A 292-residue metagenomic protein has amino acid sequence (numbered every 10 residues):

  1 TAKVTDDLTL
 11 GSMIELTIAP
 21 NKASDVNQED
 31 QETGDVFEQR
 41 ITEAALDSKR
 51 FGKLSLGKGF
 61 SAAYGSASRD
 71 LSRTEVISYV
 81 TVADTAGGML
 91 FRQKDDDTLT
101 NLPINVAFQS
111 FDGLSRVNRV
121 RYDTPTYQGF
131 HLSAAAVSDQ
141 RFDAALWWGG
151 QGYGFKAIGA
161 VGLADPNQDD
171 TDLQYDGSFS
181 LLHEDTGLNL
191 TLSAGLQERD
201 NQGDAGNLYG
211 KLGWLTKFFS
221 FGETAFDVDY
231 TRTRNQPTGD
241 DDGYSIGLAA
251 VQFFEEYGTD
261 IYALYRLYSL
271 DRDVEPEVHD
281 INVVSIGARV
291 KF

Functional and structural regions predicted by a protein language model:
T1-D143, W148-G150: Outer membrane beta-barrel
T1-D6, S48-G52, T124-G129, W147-G152 (+6 more regions): Outer-membrane beta-barrel proteins
M13-E15, G57-G59, S133-V137, I158-A164 (+5 more regions): Transmembrane beta-strands of outer-membrane beta-barrel proteins
T17-N21, S61-G65, D139, A164-P166 (+3 more regions): Structural signature of outer-membrane beta-barrel domains
D35-F37, G113-S115, P125, V137-R141 (+5 more regions): Transmembrane beta-barrel outer-membrane domains
Y64-G65, Q236-T238, E256-I261, S269-V274: Short active-site-adjacent structural elements
A145-F253: Detector for outer-membrane/organellar transmembrane beta-barrel domains, recognizing the amphipathic beta-strand
D280-F292: Outer-membrane beta-barrel "beta-signal"
